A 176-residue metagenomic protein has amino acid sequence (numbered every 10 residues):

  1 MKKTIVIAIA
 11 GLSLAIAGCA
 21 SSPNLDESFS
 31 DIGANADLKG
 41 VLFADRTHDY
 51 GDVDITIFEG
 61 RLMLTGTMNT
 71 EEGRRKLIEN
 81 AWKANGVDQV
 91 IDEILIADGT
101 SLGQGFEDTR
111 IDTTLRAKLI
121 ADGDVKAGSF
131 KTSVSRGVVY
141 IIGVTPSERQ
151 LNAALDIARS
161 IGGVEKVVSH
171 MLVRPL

Functional and structural regions predicted by a protein language model:
K2-L176: N-terminal targeting leaders
